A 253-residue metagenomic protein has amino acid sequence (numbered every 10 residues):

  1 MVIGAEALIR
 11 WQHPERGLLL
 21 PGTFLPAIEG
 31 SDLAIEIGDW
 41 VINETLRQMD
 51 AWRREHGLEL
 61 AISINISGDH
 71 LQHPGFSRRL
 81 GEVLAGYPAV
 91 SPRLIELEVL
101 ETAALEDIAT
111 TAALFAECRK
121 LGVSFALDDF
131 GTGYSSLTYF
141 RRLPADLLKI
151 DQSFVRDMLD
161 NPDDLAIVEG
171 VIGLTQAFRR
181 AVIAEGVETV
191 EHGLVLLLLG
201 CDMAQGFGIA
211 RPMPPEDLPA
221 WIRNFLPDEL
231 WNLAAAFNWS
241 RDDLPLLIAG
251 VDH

Functional and structural regions predicted by a protein language model:
M1-E6, D32-T110, G186, H253: Catalytic core of bacterial c-di-GMP phosphodiesterases, primarily the EAL and HD-GYP domains, capturing alpha-helical
M1-P26, T45, G81, D146-L148: A short, well-structured catalytic beta-strand-centered motif of the EAL phosphodiesterase domain for c-di-GMP
I3-G4, V83-M158, I172-P212: The catalytic core of metal-dependent phosphodiesterases that act on cyclic dinucleotides
R10, A27, E44, V83 (+3 more regions): Amphipathic alpha-helical segments that mediate coupling or scaffolding at interfaces
P21, G38, F76, L80 (+3 more regions): The cytosolic transmitter module of two-component sensor histidine kinases
G22-P26, I35, A116, R156 (+1 more regions): Conserved long alpha-helical elements within nucleotide-processing catalytic cores of c-di-GMP signaling and class III
L197, M213-W239: C-terminal helical cap(s) of enzyme catalytic domains, especially alpha/beta-barrels
W231-H253: PAS-family sensory modules
